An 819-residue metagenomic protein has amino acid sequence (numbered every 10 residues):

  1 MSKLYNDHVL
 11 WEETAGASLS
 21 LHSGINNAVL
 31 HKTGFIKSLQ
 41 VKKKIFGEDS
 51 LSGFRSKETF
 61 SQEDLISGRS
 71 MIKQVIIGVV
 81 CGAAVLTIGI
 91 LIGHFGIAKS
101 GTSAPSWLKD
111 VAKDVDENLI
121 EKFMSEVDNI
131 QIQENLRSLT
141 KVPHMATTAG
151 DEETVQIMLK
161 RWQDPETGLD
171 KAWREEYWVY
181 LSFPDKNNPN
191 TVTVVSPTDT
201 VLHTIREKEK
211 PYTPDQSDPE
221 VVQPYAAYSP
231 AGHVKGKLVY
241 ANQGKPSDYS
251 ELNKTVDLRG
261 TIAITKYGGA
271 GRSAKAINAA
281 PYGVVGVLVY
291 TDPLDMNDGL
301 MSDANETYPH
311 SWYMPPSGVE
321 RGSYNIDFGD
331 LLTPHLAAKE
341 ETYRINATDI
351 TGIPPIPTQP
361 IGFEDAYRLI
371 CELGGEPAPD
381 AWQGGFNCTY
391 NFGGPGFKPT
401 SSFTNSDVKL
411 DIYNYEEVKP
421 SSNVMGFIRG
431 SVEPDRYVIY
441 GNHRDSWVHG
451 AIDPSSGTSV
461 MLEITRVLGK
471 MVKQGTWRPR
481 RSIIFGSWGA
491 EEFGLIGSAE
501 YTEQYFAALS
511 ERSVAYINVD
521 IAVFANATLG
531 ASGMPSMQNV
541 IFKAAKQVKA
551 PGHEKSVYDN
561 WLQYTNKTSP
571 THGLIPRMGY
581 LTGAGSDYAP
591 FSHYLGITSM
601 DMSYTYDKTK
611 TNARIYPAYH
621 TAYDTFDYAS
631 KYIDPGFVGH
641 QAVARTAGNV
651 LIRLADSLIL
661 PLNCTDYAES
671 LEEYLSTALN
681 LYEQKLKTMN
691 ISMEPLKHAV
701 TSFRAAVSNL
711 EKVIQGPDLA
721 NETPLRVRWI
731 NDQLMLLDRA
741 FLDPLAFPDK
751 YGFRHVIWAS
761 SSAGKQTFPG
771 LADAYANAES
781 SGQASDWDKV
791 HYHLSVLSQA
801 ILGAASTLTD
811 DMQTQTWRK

Functional and structural regions predicted by a protein language model:
M1-G53: N-terminal targeting leaders characterized by basic, low-complexity, disordered sequences that direct proteins
F54-R55, F60, D64, S70-Q156 (+4 more regions): N-terminal hydrophobic or amphipathic helices/low-complexity stretches enriched in small/hydrophobic/Pro/Gly
E58-I72, R645-K819: C-terminal non-catalytic alpha-helical accessory regions
S67-M71, S217-S250, I326-A451, K470-M471: Soluble metallo-hydrolase cores and metallopeptidase-like ectodomains found primarily in the secretory/periplasmic
L108-N118, R137-R259, P293, A304 (+1 more regions): Noncatalytic luminal/extracellular "stalk/propeptide" segments of secretory-pathway proteins
K237-Y313, S431, D435, W447 (+3 more regions): A conserved hydrophobic secondary-structure block that centers on an alpha-helix together with its immediately flanking
M314-P377, E433, G489-D627, D656 (+4 more regions): Metal-dependent peptidase/peptidase-like ectodomains
V424, Y440-L495, E500, A647-V650: Alpha-helical metal-binding/catalytic segments enriched in His/Glu/Asp
